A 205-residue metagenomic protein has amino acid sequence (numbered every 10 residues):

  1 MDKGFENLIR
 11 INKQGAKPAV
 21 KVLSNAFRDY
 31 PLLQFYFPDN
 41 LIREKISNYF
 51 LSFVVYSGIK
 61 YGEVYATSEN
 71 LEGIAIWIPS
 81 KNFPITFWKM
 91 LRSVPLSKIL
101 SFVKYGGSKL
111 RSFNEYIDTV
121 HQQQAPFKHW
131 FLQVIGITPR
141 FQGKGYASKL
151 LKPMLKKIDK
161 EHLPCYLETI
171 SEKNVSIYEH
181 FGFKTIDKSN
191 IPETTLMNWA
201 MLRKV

Functional and structural regions predicted by a protein language model:
N7-K21: A short beta-loop-alpha structural element at the N-terminal edge of CoA-dependent acyl/N-acetyltransferase catalytic
L41-E63: Active-site rim helix/loop that mediates acceptor-substrate recognition in acyltransferases
K60-I78: Conserved beta-hairpin
I74-G136, Q142, P192: Conserved acyl-donor/pantetheine-binding loop and adjacent beta-alpha core of acyl/acetyltransferases and related
K128-W130, K157-I170: Conserved GNAT acetyl-CoA-binding A-motif
I137, G143-K156: Conserved acetyl-CoA-binding loop-helix of GNAT-fold acetyltransferases
S148, K160-H162, S171-K188: Conserved active-site alpha-helix within GNAT-family acetyltransferase domains
L163, L167-E172, I191-V205: C-terminal "cap" of GNAT-fold acetyltransferases
